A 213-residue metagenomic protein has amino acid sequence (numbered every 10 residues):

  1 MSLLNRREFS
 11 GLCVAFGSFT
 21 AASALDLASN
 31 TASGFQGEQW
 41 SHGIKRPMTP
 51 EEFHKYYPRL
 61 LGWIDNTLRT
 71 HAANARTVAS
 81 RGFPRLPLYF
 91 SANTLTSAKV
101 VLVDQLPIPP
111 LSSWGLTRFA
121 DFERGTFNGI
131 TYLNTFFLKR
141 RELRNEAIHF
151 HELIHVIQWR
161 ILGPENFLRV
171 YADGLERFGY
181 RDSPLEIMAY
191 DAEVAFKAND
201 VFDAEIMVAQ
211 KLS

Functional and structural regions predicted by a protein language model:
M1-G17: N-terminal secretory signal peptides and thylakoid transit peptides that target proteins across membranes
S23-P47: C-terminal segment of N-terminal export signals and the immediately downstream linker at the start of the mature
P58-H71: Acidic/histidine-rich, surface-exposed loop or edge segments in extracytoplasmic proteins
A73-I130: Auxiliary, metal-adjacent structural segments of Zn-dependent hydrolase domains
F90-N93, A192-S213: Short helix/loop segments within enzyme catalytic domains that coordinate or immediately flank catalytic cofactors
N128-F150: Short pre-active-site segment immediately N-terminal to the catalytic Zn-binding motif
L143, A147, W159-I187: Post-HEXXH active-site segment of zinc metalloproteases
